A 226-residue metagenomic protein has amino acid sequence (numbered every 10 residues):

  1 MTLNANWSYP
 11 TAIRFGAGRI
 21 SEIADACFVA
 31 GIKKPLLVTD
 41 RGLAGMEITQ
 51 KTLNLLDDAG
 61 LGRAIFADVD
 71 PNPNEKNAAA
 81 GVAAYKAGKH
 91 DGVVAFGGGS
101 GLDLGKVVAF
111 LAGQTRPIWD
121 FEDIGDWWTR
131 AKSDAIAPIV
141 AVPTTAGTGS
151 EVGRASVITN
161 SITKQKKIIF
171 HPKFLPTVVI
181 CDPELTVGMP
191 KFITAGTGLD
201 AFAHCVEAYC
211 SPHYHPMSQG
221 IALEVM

Functional and structural regions predicted by a protein language model:
M1-G92: ATP/NTP phosphate-donor binding region
I13-S21, M46, Q50, E75 (+6 more regions): Electropositive phosphate-/nucleotide-binding environments in soluble metabolic enzymes
S21, S100, A146-T148, V187 (+1 more regions): Glycine-rich nucleotide phosphate-binding loop and flanking beta-alpha elements of Rossmann-like dinucleotide-binding
A24, L53, A64, A79-V82 (+3 more regions): Predominant activation on well-ordered alpha-helical scaffold segments within soluble catalytic domains
R41-G42, T145, E184: Anionic group-transfer/hydrolysis microenvironments
K76-C181: Glycine/threonine-rich beta-strand-loop-alpha-helix active-site module that forms ligand/phosphate-binding
A155-M226: Carboxylate- and glycine-rich phosphate/diphosphate-binding segment that chelates Mg2+/Mn2+
